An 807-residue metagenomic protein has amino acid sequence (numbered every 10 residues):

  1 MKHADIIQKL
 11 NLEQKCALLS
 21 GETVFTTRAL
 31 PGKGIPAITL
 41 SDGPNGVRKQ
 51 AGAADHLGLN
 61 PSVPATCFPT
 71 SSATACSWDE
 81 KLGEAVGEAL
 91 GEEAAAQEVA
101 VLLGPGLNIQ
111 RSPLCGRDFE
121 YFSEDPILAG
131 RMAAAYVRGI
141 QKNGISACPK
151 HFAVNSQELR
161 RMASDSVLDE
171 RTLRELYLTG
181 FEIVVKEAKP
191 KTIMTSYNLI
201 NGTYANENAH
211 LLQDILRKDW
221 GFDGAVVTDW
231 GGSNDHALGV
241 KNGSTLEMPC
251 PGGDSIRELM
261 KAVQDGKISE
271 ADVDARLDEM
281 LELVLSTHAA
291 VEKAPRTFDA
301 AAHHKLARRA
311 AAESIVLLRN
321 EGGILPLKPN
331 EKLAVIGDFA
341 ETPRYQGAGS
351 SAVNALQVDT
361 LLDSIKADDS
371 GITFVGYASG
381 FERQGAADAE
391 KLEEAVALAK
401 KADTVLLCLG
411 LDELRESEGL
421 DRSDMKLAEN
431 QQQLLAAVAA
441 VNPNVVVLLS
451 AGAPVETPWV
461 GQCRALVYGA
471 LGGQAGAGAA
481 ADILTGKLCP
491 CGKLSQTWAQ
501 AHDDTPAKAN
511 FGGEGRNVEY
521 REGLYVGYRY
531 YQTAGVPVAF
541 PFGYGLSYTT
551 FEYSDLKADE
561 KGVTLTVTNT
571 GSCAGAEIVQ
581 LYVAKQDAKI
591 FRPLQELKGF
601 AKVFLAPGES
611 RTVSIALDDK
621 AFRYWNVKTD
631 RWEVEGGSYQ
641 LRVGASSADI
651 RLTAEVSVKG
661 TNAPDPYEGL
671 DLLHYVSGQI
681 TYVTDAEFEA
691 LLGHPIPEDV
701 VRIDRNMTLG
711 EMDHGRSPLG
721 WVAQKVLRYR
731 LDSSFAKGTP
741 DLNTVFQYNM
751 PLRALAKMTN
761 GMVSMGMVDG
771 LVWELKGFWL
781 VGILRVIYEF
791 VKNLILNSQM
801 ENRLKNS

Functional and structural regions predicted by a protein language model:
M1-K620, Y624, S638-R642, S647 (+4 more regions): Glycoside hydrolase catalytic-domain context in secreted enzymes
I6, L259, L494, F688 (+6 more regions): Generic structural signal of hydrophobic/aromatic residues within well-ordered alpha-helices of folded domains
E22, Q157, P697, A723 (+1 more regions): Enrichment for repetitive, rod-forming helical segments
D619-P666: Terminal connector regions
A654-V722: Charged, amphipathic alpha-helical linkers/stalks
D704-G761: Long, charged, low-complexity terminal extensions
T739-S807: C-terminal non-catalytic accessory extensions
